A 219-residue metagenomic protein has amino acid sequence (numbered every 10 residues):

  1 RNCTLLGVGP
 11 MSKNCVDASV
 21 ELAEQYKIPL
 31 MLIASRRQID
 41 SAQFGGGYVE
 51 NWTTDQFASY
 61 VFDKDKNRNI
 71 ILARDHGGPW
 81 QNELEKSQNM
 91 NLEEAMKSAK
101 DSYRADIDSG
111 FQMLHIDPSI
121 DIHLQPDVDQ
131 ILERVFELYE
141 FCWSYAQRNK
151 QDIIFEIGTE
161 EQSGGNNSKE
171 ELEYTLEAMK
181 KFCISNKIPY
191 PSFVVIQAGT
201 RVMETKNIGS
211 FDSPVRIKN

Functional and structural regions predicted by a protein language model:
R1, L5-G7, A95-D101, A105-I107 (+3 more regions): Active-site capping/gating regions of soluble enzymes
R1-A105, S109-Q112: Alpha/beta catalytic barrel-like cores
G9-K13, S35-I39, D75-P79, S119-D121 (+2 more regions): Active-site beta-loop-alpha junctions enriched in small/polar residues
L30-L32, L114, F155, V194: Hydrophobic residues within beta-strands of alpha/beta enzymes
S41-Q43, Q81-L84, H123-P126, G165-N167 (+1 more regions): A generic structural signal for short coil/turn motifs at secondary-structure boundaries
P79-M90, H115-D127, G158-E160: Short acidic, glycine/Ser/Thr-rich loop/turn "cap" segments at secondary-structure junctions
